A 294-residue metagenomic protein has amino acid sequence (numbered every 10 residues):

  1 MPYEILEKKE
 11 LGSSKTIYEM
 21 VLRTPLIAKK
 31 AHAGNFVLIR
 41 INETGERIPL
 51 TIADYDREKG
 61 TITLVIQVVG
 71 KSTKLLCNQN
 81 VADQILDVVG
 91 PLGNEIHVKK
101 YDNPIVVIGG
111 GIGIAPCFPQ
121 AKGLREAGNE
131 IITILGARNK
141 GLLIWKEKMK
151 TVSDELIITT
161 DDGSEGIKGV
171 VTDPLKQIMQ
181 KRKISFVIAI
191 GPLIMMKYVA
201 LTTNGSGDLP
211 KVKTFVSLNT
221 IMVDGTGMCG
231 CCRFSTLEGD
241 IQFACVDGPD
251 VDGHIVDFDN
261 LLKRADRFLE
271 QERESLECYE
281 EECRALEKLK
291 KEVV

Functional and structural regions predicted by a protein language model:
P2-V81: Ferredoxin-reductase
E7, D54, I158-T160, V216 (+1 more regions): Structural signal for conserved beta-strand scaffold positions within catalytic alpha/beta enzyme cores
I39, D87-V88, F234: A generic structural signal for residues embedded in beta-strands
N42, G90-P91, L237: Short, surface-exposed secondary-structure boundary micro-motifs
K74, N78-V223: FNR/FR-type flavoprotein reductase catalytic core
P116, L193-M195, N219-D250, E277-A285: Local cysteine-cluster metal-coordination motifs and their immediate loop/turn environment, predominantly Fe-S cluster
V246-D247, V251-V294: Short Fe-S-cluster ligation motifs
